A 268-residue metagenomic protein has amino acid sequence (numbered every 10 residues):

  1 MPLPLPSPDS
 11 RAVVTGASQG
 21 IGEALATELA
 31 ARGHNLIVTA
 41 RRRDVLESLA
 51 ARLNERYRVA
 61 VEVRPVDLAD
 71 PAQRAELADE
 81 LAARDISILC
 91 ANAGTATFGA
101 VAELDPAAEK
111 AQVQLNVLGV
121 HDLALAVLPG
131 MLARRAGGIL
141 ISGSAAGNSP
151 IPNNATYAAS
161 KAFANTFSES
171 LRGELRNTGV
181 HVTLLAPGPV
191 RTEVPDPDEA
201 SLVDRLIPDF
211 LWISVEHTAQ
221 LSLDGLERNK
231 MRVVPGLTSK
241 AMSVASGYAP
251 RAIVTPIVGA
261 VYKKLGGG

Functional and structural regions predicted by a protein language model:
S18-G20: Conserved glycine-rich cofactor-binding loop
R32-L49: Conserved glycine-rich Rossmann-like NAD(P)H-binding loop of the short-chain dehydrogenase/reductase
A100-A102, A108-V113: Substrate-binding pocket helix/loop in short-chain dehydrogenase/reductase
A102, I151-A155: Active-site loop immediately N-terminal to the catalytic Tyr-X3-Lys motif of short-chain dehydrogenase/reductase
A124, S160: Active-site helix of classical SDR
S144: Residue(s) in the substrate-gating loop at a strand-loop-helix junction that position the organic substrate next
E174-S239: SDR active-site lid
